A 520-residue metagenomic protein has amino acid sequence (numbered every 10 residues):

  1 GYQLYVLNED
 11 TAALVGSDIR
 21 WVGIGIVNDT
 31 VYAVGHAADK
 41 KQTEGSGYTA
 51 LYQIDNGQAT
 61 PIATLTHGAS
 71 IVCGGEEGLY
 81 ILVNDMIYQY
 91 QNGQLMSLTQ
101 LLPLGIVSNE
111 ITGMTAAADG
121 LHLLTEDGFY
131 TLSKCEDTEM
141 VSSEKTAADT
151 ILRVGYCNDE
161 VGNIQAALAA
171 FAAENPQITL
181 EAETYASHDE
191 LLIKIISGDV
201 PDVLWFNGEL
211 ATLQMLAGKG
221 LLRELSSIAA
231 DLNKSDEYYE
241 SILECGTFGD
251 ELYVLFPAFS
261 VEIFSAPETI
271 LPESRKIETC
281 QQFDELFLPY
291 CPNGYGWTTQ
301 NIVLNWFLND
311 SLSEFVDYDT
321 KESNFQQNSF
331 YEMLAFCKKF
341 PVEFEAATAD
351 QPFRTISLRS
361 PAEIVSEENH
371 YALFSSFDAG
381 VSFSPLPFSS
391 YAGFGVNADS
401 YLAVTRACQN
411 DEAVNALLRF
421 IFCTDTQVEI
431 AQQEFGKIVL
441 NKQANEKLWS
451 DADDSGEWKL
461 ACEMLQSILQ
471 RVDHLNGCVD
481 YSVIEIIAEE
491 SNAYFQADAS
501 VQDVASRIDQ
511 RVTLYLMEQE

Functional and structural regions predicted by a protein language model:
Q3-Y5, A50-Y52, M86, G128: A short loop-to-beta-strand structural motif that recurs across blades of beta-propeller domains
G23-I24, Y32-K41, N56, I62 (+3 more regions): Conserved N-terminal structural module of periplasmic/extracytoplasmic solute-binding proteins
L210-I263, D378-P387, A403: Hinge/lid segment of periplasmic solute-binding proteins
S226-E237, S313-L334, F388-G393, S450 (+1 more regions): Short, solvent-exposed loop/beta-turn-alpha elements that line the ligand-binding surface or hinge of extracytoplasmic
T247-A347, R406-E412, S500-D503: Helix-loop-helix "hinge/cap" segment bordering the ligand-binding cleft or interdomain interface
S265-T269, G395-N410, E429-Q432, V439: A bilobed periplasmic-binding-protein/Venus flytrap-type ligand-binding module shared by bacterial periplasmic
A335-Q409, A413: Extracytoplasmic/periplasmic substrate-binding proteins
Q432-E489, A493: Long, aromatic- and glycine/proline-rich binding clefts that accommodate carbohydrate-like moieties
